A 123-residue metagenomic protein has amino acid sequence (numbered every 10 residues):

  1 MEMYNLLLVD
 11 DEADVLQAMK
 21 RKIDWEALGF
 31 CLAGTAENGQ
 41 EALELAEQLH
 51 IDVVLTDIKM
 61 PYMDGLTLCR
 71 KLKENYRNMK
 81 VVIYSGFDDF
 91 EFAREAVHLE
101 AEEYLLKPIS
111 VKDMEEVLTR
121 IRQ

Functional and structural regions predicted by a protein language model:
M1-E2, Y76: Short, flexible coil/linker segments at domain boundaries that flank nucleotide/cofactor-interacting
M3-V15, M19-K20, V54: Conserved acidic segment of CheY-like receiver
M3-Y4, A13-D14, Q40, Y62 (+1 more regions): Cytosolic nucleotide-utilizing catalytic cores of signal-transduction proteins
A27-L32: A generic structural motif
A33-Q40: Conserved Asp/Asn-Gly motif in the active-site loop of CheY-like receiver
L43-Q123: CheY-like receiver
